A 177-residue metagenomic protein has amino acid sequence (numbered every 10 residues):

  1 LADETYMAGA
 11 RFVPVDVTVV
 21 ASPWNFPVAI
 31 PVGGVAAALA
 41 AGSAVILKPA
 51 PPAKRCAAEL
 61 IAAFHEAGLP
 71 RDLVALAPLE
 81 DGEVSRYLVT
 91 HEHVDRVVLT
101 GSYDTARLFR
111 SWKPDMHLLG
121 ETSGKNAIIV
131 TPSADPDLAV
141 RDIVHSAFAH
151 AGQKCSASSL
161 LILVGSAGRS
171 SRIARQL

Functional and structural regions predicted by a protein language model:
L1-T5, P78-L79, D142: Short gly/ser/thr-rich secondary-structure transition/capping motifs
A2-P70, D137: Conserved small-residue-rich beta-alpha loop and adjacent elements that most often cradle the phosphate/pyrophosphate
M7-G9, A75-V98: A structured beta-alpha segment of the ubiquitous adenosine-cofactor-binding alpha/beta core
V15-T18, W24-N25, D81-Y87, G101-A106: Beta-loop-alpha module in the N-terminal Rossmann-like domain of NAD(P)-dependent dehydrogenases, especially those
V32-A36, S85, A106, V140: Generic hydrophobic/aromatic pocket-lining and core-packing "Φ" positions
K48-A50, P78, T131-P132: Short beta->alpha connector loops at strand-helix junctions that form conserved, small/polar/Pro-enriched
E66-G68, H91, R96, Y103-L177: ALDH superfamily catalytic-core signature
